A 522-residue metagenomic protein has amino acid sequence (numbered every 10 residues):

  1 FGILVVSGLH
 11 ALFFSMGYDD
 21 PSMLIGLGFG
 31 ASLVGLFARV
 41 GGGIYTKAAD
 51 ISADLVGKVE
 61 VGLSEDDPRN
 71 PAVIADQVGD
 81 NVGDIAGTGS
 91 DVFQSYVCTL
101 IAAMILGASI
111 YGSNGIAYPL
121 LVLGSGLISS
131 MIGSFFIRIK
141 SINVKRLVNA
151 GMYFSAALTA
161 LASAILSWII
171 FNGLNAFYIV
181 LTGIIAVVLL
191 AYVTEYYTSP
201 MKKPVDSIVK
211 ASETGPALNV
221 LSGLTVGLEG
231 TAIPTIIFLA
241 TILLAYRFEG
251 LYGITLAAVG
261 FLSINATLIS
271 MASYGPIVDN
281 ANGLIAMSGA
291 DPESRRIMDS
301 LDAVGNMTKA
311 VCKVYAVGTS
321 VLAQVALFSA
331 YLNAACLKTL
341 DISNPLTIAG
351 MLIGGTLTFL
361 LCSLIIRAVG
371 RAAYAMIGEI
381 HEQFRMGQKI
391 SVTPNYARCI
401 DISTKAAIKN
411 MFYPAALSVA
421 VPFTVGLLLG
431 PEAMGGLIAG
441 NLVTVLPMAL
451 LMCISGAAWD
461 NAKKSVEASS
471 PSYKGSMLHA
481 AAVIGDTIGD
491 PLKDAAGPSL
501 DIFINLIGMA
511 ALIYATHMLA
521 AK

Functional and structural regions predicted by a protein language model:
F1-K522: Hydrophobic packing and interface segments
